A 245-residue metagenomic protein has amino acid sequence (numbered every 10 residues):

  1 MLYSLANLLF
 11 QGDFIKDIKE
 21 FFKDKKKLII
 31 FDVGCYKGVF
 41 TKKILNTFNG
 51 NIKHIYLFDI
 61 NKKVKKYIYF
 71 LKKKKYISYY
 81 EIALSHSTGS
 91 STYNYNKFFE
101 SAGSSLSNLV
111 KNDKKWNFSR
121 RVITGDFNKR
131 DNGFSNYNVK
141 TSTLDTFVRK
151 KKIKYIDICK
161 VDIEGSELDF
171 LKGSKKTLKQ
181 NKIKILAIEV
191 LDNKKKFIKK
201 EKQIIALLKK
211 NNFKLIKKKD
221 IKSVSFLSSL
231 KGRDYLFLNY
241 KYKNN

Functional and structural regions predicted by a protein language model:
M1-N245: Phosphate/nucleotide-binding beta-alpha loop and adjacent structural elements of enzyme active sites
